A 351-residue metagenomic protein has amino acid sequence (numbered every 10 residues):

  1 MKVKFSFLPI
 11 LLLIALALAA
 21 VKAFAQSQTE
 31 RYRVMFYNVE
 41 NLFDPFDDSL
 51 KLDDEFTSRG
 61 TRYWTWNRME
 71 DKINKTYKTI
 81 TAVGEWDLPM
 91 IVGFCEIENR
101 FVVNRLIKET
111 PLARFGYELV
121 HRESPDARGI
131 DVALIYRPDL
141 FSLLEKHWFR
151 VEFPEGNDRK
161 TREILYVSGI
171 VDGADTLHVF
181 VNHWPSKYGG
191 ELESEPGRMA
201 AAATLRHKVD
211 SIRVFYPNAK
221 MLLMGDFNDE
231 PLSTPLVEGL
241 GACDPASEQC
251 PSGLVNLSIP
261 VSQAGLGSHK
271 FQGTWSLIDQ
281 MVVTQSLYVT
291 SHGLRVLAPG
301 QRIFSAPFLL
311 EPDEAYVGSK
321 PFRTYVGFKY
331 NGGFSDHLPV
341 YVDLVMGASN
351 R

Functional and structural regions predicted by a protein language model:
M1-T29: Bacterial Sec-dependent N-terminal signal peptides
F24-T110, R114, V120-I130, L310-G318 (+1 more regions): N-terminal, active-site-proximal structural segment of metallo-dependent hydrolase catalytic domains
A25-Q26, H207, S211-M221, D229-R351: Metal-dependent phosphoester-hydrolase catalytic domains
V34-V39, M69-K72, T76-V103, I135 (+6 more regions): Active-site beta-strand/loop signature of hydrolases that rely on acidic residues for catalysis
D44-P45, F101-N104, R128-D131, Y188-E191 (+3 more regions): Extracytoplasmic/secreted cell-surface and envelope-processing proteins
G60-N67, L88-F94, H121-R122, F153-P154 (+4 more regions): Second-shell loop/turn segments in exported
I97-T176, F180-W184: Structured beta-strand-rich core segments of catalytic domains in phosphoester-bond hydrolases
